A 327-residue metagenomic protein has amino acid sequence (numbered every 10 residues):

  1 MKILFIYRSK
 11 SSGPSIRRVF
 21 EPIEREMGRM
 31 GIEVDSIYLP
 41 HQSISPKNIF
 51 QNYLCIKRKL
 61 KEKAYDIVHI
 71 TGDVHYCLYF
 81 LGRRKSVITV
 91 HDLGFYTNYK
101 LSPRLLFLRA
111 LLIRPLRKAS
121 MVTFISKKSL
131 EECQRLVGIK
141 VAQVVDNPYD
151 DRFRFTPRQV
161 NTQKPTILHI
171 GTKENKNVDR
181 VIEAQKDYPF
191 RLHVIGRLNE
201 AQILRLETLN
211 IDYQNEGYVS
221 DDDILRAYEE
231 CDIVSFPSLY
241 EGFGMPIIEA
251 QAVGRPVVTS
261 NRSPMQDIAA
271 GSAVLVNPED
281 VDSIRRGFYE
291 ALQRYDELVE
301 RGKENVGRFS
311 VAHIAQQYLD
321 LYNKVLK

Functional and structural regions predicted by a protein language model:
L4-L78, Y213: Active-site donor-binding segments of glycosyltransferases and PAPS-dependent sulfotransferases
Y99, K140, V144-K164: Acidic anion/phosphate-binding donor-loop and adjacent secondary structure in glycosyltransferase catalytic cores
S102-V122: Membrane-proximal helix-turn-helix segments that form the acceptor-binding/catalytic region of lipid-linked
V160-K176, I182-D187, H193: Conserved donor-binding/catalytic core segment of Leloir-type glycosyltransferases
G196, I203-L225: Nucleotide-activated donor-binding/catalytic signature segment of Leloir-type glycosyltransferases, i.e., the conserved
L239: Aromatic "clamp/platform" in nucleotide-sugar-dependent glycosyltransferases that forms part of the donor/acceptor
I247, R255-T259: Short hydrophobic beta-strand element within catalytic cores of glycosyltransferases and related nucleotide-activated
V274-V281, Y289-Y295: Conserved acidic donor-binding segment of nucleotide-sugar-dependent glycosyltransferases
